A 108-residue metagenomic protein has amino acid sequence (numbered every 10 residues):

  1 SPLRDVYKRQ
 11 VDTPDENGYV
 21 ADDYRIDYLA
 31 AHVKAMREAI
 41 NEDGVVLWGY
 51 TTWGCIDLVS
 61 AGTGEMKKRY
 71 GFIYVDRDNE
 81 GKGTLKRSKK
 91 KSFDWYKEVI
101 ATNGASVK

Functional and structural regions predicted by a protein language model:
S1-Y7: Short, small-residue-biased leader/transition segments that mark boundaries at the very start of proteins
K8-R9, G54: A cross-domain feature marking catalytic cores of carbohydrate-active enzymes and several ubiquitous metabolic/repair
Q10-E16: Short, solvent-exposed loop/turn segments at secondary-structure junctions
N17-A21, D27-A31, A39-I40, V46-K108: Aromatic-rich peripheral "rim/lid" segments of glycoside hydrolase catalytic domains that contact and position glycan
